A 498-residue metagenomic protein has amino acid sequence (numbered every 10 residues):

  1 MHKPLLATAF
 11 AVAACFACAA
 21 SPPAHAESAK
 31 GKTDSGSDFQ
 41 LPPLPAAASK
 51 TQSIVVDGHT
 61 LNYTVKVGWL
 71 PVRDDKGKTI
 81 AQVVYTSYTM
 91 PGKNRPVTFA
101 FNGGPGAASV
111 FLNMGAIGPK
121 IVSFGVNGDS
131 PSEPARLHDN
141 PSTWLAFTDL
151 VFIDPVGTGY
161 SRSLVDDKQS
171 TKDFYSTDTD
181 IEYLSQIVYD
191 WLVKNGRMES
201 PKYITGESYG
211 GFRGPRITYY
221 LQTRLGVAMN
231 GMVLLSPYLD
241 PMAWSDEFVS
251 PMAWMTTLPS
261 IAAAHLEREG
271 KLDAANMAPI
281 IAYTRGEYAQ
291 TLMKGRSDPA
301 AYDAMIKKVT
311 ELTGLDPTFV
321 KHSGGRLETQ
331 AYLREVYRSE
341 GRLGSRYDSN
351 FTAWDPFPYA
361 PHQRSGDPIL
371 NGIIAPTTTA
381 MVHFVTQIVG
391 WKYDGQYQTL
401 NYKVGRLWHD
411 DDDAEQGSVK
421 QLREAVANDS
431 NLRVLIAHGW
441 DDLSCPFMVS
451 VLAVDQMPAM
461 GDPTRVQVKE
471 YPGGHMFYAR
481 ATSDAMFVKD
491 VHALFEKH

Functional and structural regions predicted by a protein language model:
E27-G36, G77-T171, D455: N-terminal cap/lid subdomain of alpha/beta-hydrolase-fold enzymes
K120-S123, Q222-E311: A catalytic-pocket lid/entrance helix-loop region that shapes and gates access to the active site across common
L145, P155, D173-L192: Alpha/beta-hydrolase active-site loop
R197-Y209: Alpha/beta-hydrolase fold nucleophile elbow
G206-Y219: Glycine-rich nucleophile elbow surrounding the catalytic serine of serine-hydrolase chemistry
P299-S444: Alpha/beta-hydrolase fold catalytic core
L432, P446-Q456: Short alpha-helix in the alpha/beta-hydrolase fold that links the catalytic acid
G474-S483: Catalytic histidine-centered segment of alpha/beta-hydrolase-like enzymes
